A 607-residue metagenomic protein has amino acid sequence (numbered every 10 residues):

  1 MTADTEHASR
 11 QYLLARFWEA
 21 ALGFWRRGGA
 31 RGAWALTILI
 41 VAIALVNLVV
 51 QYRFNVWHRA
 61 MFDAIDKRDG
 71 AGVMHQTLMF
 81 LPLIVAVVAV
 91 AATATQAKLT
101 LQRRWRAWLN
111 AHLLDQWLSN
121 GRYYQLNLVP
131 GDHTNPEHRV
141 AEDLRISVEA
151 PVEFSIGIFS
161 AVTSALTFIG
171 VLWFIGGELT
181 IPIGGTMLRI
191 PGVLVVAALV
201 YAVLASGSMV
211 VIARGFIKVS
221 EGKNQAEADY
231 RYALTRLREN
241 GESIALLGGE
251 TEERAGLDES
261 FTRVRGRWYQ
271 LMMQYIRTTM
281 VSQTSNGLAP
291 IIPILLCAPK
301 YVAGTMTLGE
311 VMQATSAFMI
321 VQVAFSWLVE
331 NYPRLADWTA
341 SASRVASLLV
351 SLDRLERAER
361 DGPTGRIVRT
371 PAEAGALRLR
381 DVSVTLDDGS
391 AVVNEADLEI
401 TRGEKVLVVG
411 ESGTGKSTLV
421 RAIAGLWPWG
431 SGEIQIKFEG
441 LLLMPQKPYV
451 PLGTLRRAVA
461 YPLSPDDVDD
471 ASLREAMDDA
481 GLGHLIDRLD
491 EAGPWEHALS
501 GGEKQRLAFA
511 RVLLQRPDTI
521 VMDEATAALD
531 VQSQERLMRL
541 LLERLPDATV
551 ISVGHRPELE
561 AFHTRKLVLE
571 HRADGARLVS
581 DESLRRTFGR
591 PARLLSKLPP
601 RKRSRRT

Functional and structural regions predicted by a protein language model:
M1-Q51, V56, A60-F80, A94-K98 (+8 more regions): Membrane-integrated ABC transporters
A42, V46, A86, V90 (+5 more regions): A hydrophobic transmembrane-helix motif
A213-I217, A228, S243-G249, A255 (+3 more regions): Cytosolic ends of transmembrane helices, especially the final helix of ABC transmembrane type-1 domains
G215-M272, R360-P363: Loop segments that connect adjacent transmembrane helices in multi-pass transporters
A424: Helix-to-loop junction immediately C-terminal to a conserved catalytic motif
P448-P494: Conserved "ABC signature" C-loop
P451, A480-R511, M522, R572 (+2 more regions): ABC-fold ATPase nucleotide-binding domain signature/coupling loops
L514-D518: A short, proline-enriched helix->beta-strand linker immediately N-terminal to the Walker B motif in ABC-type P-loop
